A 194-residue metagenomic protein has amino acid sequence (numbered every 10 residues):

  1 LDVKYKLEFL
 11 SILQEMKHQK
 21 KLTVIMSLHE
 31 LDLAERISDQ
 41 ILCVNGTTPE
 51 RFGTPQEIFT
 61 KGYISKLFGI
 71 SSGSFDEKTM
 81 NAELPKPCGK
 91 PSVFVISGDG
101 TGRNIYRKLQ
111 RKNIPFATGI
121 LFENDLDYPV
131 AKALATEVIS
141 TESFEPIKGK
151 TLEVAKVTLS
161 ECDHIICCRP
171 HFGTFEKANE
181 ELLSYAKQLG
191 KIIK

Functional and structural regions predicted by a protein language model:
D2: ABC-family nucleotide-binding domains
K6-Q19: Helical segment within the ABC ATPase nucleotide-binding domain
L28-H29: H-loop/switch region of ABC-family ATPase nucleotide-binding domains
A34-R36: A short, surface-exposed alpha-helical micro-motif characterized by mixed small hydrophobic and charged/polar residues
D39: Receiver (REC) domain switch/active-site residues of two-component response regulators
L42, G46-E57: Conserved switch/coupling elements of ABC/ABC-like ATPase nucleotide-binding domains
F68-G149, C167-R169, G173-K177, I192-K194: ABC ATPase nucleotide-binding domains
